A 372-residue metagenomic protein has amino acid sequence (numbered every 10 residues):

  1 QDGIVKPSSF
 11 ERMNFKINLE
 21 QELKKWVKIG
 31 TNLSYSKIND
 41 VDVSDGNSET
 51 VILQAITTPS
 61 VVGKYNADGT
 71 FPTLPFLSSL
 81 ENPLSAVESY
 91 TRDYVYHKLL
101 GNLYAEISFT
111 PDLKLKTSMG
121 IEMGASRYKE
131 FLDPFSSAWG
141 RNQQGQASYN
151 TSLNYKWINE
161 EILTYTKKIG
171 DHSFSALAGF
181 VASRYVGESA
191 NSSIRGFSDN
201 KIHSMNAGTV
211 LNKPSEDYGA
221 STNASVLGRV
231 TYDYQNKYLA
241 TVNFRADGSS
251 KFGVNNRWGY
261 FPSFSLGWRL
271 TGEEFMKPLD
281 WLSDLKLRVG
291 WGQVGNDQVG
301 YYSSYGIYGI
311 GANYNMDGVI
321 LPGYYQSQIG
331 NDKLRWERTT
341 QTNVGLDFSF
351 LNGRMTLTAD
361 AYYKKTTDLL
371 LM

Functional and structural regions predicted by a protein language model:
Q1, A240-S249, W291: Transmembrane beta-strand segments that form the barrel wall of outer-membrane beta-barrel proteins
V5-K6, N14, N18-K98, S118-A224 (+4 more regions): Surface-exposed loop/interface segments of Gram-negative outer-membrane beta-barrel transport/assembly proteins
F15-E20, Y260-W268: Feature captures outer-membrane beta-barrel proteins of Gram-negative bacteria and organelles
N18, N102-Y104, S108, I162-T164 (+6 more regions): Outer-membrane beta-barrel architecture
K24, S108-T110, Q235: Residue-level recognition of beta-strand termini and adjacent short loop/turns
A224-Y234: Structured alpha-helical segments in the cores of large, soluble enzyme domains
V254-W258: Short glycine/threonine-rich loop-to-helix capping motif typified by GTGT followed within a few residues by an Asp-Pro
